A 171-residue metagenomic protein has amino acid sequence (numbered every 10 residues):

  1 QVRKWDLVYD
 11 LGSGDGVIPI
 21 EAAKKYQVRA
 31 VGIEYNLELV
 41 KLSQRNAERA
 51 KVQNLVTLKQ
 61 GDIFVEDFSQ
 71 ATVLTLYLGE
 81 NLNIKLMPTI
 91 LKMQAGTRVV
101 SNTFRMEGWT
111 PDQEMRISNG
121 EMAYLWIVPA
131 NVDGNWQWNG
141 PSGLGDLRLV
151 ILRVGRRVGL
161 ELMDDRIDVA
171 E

Functional and structural regions predicted by a protein language model:
W5-G14: Conserved class I S-adenosyl-L-methionine
G16-I20: Glycine-rich SAM-binding Motif I of class I
A23-Q27: Gly/Ala-rich phosphate-binding loop of Rossmann-like dinucleotide-binding domains, activating on the conserved
R29-E34: Conserved SAM-binding motif I beta-strand of class I
K41-Q70: S-adenosyl-L-methionine
S69-K85: A short SAM/SAH-binding and catalytic strip from SAM-dependent methyltransferases
N83-D133: C-terminal substrate-binding/active-site "lid" region of AdoMet-derived donor-dependent transferases
D133-E171: Central antiparallel beta-sheet cores of small beta-barrel/beta-sandwich binding domains
